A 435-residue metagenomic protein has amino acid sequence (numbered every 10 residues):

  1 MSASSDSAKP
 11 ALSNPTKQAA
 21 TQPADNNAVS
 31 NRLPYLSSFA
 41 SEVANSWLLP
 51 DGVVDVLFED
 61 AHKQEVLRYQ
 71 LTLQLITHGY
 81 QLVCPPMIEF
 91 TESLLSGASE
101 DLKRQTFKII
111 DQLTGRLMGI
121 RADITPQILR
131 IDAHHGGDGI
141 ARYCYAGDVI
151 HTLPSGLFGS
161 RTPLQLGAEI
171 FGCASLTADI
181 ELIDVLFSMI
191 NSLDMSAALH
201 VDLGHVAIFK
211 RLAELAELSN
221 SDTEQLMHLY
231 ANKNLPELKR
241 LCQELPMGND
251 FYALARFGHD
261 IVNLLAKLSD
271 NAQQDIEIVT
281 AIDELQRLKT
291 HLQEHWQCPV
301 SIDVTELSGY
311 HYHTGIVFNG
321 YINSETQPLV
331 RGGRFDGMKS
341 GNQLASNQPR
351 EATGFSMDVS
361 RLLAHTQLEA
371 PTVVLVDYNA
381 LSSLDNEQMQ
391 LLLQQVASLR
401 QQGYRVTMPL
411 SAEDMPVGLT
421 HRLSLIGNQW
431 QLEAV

Functional and structural regions predicted by a protein language model:
S2-A3, K63-H78, F90, T125-G136 (+2 more regions): Positively charged, Gly/Ser-enriched RNA/tRNA-binding surfaces
S2-A8, T21-R121, H134, I180: TRNA-binding/sensing appendages of the translation machinery
P10-Q18: N-terminal intrinsically disordered, low-complexity tails
M87-K103, G204-E214, E306-G315, D414-L419: Beta-rich nucleic-acid/ligand-interaction surfaces
Q105-L113, L218-L238: Acidic, His- and aromatic-enriched active-site or binding-groove loops in soluble protein domains that engage sugars
I120, G204, M357: A conserved hydrophobic position in a structured secondary element of the catalytic/binding core that shapes
A174, A178-D179, A197, D202-L203 (+3 more regions): Cap/lid and interdomain-hinge subdomains that line or gate substrate/regulatory clefts in soluble alpha/beta enzymes
H200-L203, E224-L229, V406-M415: A generic structural motif
